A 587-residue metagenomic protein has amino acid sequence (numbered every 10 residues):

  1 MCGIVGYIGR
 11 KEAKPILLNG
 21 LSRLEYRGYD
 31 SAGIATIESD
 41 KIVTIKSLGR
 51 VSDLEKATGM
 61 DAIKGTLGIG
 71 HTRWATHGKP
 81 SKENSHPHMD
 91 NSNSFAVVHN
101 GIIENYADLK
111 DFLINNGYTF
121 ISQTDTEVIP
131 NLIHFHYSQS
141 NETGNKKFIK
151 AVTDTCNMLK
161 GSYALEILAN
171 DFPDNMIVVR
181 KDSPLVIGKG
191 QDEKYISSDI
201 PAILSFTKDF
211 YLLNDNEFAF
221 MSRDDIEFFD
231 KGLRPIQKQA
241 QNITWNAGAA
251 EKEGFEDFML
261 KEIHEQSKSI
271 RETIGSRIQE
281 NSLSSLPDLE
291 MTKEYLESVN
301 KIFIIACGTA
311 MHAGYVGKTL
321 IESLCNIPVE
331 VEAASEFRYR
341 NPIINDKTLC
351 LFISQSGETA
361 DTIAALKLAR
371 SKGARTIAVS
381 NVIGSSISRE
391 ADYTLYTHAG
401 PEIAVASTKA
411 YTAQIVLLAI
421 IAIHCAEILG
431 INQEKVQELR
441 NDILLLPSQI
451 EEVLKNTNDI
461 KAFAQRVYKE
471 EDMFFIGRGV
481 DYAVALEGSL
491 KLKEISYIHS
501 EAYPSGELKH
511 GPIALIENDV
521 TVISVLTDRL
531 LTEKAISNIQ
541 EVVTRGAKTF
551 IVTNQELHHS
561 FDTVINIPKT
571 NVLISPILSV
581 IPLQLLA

Functional and structural regions predicted by a protein language model:
M1-K252, E256, R271-N300, Y339 (+1 more regions): Conserved short alpha-helical segments that host acidic/polar catalytic motifs at enzyme active sites
G70-E83, Q279-K293, G317-I353, T359 (+1 more regions): Glycine-rich oxoanion-binding loops at beta->alpha junctions
P87, L168, I177-V178, F210-Y211 (+13 more regions): Replace "in large, NTP-powered and nucleic-acid-processing enzymes" with "in large, NTP-powered factors and other
N131-S138, V416-E427, Q584-A587: Short glycine/serine- and small hydrophobic-enriched flexible loop segments
L159-E193, F463, Y468-E494, I536: Acidic/histidine-rich
Q266-I270, I274-F303, Y393-T521: Active-site phosphate/pyrophosphate-binding segments
E297-L445, V525-P568, V572: Glycine-rich phosphate-binding loops that contact phosphosugars or nucleotide phosphates
V572-A587: Generic C-terminus detector
